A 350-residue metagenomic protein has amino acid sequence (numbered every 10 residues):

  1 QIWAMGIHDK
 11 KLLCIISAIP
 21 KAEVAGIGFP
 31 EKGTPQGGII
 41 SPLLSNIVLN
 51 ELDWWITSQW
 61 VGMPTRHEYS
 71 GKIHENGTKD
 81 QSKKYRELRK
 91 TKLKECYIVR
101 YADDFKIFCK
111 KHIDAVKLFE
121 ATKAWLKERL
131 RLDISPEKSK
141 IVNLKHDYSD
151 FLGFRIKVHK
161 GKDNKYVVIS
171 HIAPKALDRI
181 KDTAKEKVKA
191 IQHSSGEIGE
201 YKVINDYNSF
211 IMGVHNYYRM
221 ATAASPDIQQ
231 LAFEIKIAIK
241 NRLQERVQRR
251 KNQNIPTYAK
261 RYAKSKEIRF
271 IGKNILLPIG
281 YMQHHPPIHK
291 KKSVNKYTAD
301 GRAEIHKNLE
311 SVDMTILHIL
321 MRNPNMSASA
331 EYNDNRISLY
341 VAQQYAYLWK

Functional and structural regions predicted by a protein language model:
Q1-P136, I141, Y148: Conserved polymerase palm-domain catalytic core
L12, A25, D53, S58-T65 (+6 more regions): Intrinsically disordered or highly flexible coil/loop and linker segments, enriched in small and charged/polar residues
S17, K21, G26-I27, L130-I198 (+2 more regions): A conserved non-catalytic segment of reverse transcriptases and RNA-directed RNA polymerases corresponding to the late
F29-G38, A102-F108, Q192-S195, G213-T222 (+1 more regions): Glycine- and acidic
G33-G38, P42, E197-I204, A221-Q229: Conserved phosphate/pyrophosphate-binding and hydrolysis machinery centered on Walker-type P-loop NTPases, extending
K83-L93, S195-I198, A330-D334: Active-site-adjacent structural elements in folded domains
A224-S327, I337, V341: A terminal-accessory region detector
N333-K350: Short cysteine-rich loop/turn motifs with clustered Cys
